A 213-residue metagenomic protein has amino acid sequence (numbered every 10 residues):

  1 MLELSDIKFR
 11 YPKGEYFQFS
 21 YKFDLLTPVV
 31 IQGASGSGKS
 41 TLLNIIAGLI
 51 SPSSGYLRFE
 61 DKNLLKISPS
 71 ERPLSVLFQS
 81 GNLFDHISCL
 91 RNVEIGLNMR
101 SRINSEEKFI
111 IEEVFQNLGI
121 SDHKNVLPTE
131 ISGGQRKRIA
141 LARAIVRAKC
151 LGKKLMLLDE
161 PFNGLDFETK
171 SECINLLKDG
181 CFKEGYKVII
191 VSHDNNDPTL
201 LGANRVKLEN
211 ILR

Functional and structural regions predicted by a protein language model:
V30, I139-A148: ABC ATPase nucleotide-binding domain "signature" region
A47: Helix-to-loop junction immediately C-terminal to a conserved catalytic motif
N63, S105-H123, K178-D179: Conserved ABC ATPase "signature" region
N63-V76, S80: ABC ATPase NBD coupling module
I87-G96: Short coil-to-helix segment of the ABC ATPase nucleotide-binding domain corresponding to the Q-loop/switch region
L127-I131, Q135: Conserved ABC ATPase signature
G152-E160: Catalytic Walker B motif of ABC-type/P-loop ATPase nucleotide-binding domains
F167-T169: Helix N-cap at the start of a conserved alpha-helix in ABC-type nucleotide-binding domains
